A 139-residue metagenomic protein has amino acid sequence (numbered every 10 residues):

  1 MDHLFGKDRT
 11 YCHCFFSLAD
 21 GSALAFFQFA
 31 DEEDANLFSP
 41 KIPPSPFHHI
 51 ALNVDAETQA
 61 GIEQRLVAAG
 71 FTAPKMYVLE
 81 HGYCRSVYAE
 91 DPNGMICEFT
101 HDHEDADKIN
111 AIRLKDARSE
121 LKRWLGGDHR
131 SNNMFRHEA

Functional and structural regions predicted by a protein language model:
M1-A23: Core segments of cupin and vicinal oxygen chelate
D2, E32-F38: A short, acidic/glycine-rich surface segment
K7-R9, P43-S45, E80: Short coil/turn motifs at beta-sheet boundaries
C14-D20, N36-R65, R85-E90: Vicinal oxygen chelate
A23, E33, E104-A106: Short, acidic Gly/Pro/Ser/Thr-rich loop/turn segments
A23-F26, E98-F99: Short glycine-/small-residue motifs
E63-A139: Vicinal oxygen chelate
